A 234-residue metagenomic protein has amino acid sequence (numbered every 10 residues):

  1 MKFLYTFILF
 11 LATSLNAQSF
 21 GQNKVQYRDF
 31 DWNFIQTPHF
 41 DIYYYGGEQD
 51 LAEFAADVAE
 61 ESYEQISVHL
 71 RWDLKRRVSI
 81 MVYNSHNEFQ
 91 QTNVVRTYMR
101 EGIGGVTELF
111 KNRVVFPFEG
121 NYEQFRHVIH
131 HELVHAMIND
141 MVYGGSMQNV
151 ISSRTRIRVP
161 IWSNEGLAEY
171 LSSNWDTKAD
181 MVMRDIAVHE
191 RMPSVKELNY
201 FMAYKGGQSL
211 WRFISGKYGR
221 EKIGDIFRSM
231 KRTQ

Functional and structural regions predicted by a protein language model:
K2, V94, K196-E197: Short alpha-helix boundary/capping motifs
K2-Y5, S19-G21: Short, basic/polar N-terminal leader/transit segment immediately after the initiator methionine
F3-T13: Sec-dependent N-terminal signal peptides
L9, Y27, V58, V159-P160 (+2 more regions): Generic detector of ordered secondary-structure context
S14, A56-A59, E165, Y204: Hydrophobic alpha-helical segments
A17-R154, V159-P160, T177-K178: Juxtacatalytic substrate-recognition/specificity segment
W162-A179, R184-Q234: Active-site-proximal alpha-helical
